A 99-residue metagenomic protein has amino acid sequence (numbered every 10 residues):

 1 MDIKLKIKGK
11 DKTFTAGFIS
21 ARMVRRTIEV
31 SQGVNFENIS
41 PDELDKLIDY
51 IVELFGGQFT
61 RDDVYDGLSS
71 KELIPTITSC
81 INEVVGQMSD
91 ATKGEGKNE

Functional and structural regions predicted by a protein language model:
M1-I19: Short, extreme N-terminal segment that most often corresponds to the first beta-strand
I19-E99: Short, surface-exposed, charged amphipathic helix/loop patches that serve as local interaction elements
